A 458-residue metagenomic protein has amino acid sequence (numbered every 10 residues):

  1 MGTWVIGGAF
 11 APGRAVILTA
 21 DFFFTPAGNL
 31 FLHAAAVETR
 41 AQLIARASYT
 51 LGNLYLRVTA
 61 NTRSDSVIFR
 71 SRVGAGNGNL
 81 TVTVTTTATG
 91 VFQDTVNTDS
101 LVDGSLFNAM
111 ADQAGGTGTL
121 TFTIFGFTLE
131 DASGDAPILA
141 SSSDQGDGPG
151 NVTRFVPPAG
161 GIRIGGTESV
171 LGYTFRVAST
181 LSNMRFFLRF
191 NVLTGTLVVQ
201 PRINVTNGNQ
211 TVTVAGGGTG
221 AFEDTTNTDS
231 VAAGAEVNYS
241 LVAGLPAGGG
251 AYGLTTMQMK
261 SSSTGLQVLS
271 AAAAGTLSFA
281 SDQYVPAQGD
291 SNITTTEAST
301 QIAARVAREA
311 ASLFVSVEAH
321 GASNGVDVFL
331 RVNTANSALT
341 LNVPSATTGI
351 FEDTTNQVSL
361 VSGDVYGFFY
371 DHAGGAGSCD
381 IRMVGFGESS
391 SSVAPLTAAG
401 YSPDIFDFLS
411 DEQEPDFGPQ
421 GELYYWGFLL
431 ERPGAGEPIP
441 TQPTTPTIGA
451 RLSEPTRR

Functional and structural regions predicted by a protein language model:
M1-R458: Polar, enzyme-active/binding microenvironments
